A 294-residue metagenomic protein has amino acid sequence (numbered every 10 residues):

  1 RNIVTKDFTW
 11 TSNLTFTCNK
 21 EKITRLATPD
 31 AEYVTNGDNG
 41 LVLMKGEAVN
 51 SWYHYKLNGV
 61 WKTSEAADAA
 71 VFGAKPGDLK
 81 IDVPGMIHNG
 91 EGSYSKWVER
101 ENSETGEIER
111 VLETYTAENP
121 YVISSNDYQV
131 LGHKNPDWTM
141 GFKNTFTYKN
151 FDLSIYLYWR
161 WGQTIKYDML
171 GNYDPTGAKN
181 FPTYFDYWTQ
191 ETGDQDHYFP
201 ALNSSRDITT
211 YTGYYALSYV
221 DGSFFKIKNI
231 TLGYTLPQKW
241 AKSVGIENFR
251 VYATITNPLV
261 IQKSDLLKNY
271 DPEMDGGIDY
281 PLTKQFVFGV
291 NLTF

Functional and structural regions predicted by a protein language model:
N2-V130: Conserved small-residue
K6-S12, W138, K149-F151, S223 (+2 more regions): Outer-envelope beta-barrel architecture signal
T11, E21-G37, G162-E191, I261-N269: Outer-membrane beta-barrel and related beta-rich outer-membrane complex signature in Gram-negative bacteria
S12-L14, I155, V251-A253, V290: Membrane-embedded beta-strand positions of outer-membrane beta-barrel proteins
F16-K22, Y148-N150, W159-Q163, N229 (+3 more regions): Transmembrane beta-strands of outer-membrane beta-barrel pores
V34-A66, Y187, T192, Y214-Y215 (+1 more regions): C-terminal beta-signal and terminal closure region of outer-membrane beta-barrel proteins
N150-S154, K239-W240: Repeated loop/turn-to-beta-strand initiation elements of outer-membrane beta-barrel proteins
R160-V251, I255: Extracytoplasmic gating/loop element in the C-terminal half of outer-membrane beta-barrel translocons and assembly
